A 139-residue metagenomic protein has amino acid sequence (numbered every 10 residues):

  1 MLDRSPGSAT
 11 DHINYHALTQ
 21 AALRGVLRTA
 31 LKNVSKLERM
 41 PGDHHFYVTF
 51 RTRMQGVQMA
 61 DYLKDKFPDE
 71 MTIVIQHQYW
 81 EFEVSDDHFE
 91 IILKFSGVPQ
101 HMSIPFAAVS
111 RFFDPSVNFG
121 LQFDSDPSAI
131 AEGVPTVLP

Functional and structural regions predicted by a protein language model:
M1-D86: N-terminal leader/targeting segments and the first structural element of proteins
Y15, H45-F46, Y79, F112-D114 (+2 more regions): Aromatic-enriched hydrophobic runs in primary sequence
H45, T49, R53, L93 (+2 more regions): Charge-rich, low-complexity amphipathic helices in intrinsically disordered tails/linkers adjacent to domains
D61-D124: Compact, basic/aliphatic-enriched, mixed alpha/beta core segments that act as assembly/interaction modules in small
L121-P139: Intrinsically disordered, low-complexity terminal tails
